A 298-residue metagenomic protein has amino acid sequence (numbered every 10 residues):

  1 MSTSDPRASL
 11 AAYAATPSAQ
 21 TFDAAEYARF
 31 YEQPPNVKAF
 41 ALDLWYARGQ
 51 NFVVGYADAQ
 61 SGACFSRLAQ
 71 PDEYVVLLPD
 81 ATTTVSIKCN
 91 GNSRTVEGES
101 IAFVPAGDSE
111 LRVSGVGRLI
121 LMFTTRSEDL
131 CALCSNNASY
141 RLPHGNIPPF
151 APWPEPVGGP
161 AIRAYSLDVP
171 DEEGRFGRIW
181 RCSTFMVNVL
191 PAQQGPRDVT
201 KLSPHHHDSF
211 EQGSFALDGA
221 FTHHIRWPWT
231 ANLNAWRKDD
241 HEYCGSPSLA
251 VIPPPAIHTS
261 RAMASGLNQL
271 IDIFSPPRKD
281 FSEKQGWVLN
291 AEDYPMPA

Functional and structural regions predicted by a protein language model:
M1-R48, S61-S66, P71-V75, D80-I101 (+1 more regions): Generic N-terminal amphipathic/basic segments
S2-A28, P79-D80, E211-A298: C-terminal functional regions that serve as terminal interaction/effector modules
S2-Y56, E128-K201, P297-A298: A short, N-terminal "cap"/entry segment at the start of jelly-roll beta-barrel domains of the cupin/DSBH fold
N51-Q70, T82-L121, Q193-T200, H224-T259 (+3 more regions): A cross-kingdom feature marking solvent-exposed beta-strand/loop segments within repeated, beta-rich binding/scaffold
V116-A161, R261-A298: Double-stranded beta-helix
S203-H205: Short consensus segments that form the blades of beta-propeller domains, in both extracellular/periplasmic
